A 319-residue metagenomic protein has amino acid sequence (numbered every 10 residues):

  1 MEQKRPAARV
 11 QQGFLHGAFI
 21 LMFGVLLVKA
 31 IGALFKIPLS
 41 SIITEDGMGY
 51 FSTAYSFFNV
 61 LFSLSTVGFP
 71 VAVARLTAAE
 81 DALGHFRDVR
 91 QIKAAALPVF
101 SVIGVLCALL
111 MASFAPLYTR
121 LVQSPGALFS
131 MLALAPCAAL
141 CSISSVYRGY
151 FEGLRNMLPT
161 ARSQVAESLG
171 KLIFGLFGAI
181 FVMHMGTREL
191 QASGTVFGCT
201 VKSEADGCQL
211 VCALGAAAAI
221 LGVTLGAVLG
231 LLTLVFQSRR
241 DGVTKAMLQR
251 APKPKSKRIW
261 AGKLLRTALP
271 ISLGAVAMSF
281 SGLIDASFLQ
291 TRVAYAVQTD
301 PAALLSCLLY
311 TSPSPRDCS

Functional and structural regions predicted by a protein language model:
M1-I31, R87, Q91, K253-I271: N-terminal membrane topogenesis motif
G13-V71, A108, P270-F288: Signature of the first transmembrane helix
L61, T66-P98, E152-L158: Transmembrane-helix boundary and interhelical linker motifs in polytopic inner-membrane proteins
A94-T119: Alpha-helical transmembrane segments of multi-pass membrane transport and lipid-handling proteins
S113, L121-Y147: Alpha-helical transmembrane segments of multi-pass membrane proteins
C141-Q164: Membrane-interface junctions at transmembrane-helix termini in multi-pass inner-membrane proteins
Q164-F177, F181-D241, G274: Hydrophobic alpha-helical transmembrane segments
Y310, P315-S319: Single conserved hydrophobic/aromatic residue that forms the stacking wall/gate of nucleotide- or nucleobase-binding
